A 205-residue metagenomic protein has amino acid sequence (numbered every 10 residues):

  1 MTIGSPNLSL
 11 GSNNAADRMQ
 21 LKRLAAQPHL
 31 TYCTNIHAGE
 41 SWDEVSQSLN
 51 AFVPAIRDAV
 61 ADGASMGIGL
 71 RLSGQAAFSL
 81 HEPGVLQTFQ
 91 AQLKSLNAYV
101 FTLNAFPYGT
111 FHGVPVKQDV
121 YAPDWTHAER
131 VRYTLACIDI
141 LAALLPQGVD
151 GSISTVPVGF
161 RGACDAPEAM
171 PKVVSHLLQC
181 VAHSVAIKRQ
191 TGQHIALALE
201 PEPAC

Functional and structural regions predicted by a protein language model:
T2-A15, S65, G69-L86: A charged N-terminal "starter" segment
I3, L10-N13, V114-C205: Active-site acidic/histidine proton-transfer and metal-coordination neighborhood in alpha/beta enzyme cores
N14-A59: N-terminal regions that are enriched for targeting/export leaders and immediately downstream pro/stem segments
Q20-A25, N50-G67, H81-F106, L141-G148 (+1 more regions): Acidic (Asp/Glu)-rich catalytic clusters
P28-T34, A64-L70, V100-N104, G151-T155 (+1 more regions): Hydrophobic faces of well-ordered beta-strands that scaffold small-molecule active sites in alpha/beta enzyme cores
C33-N35, M66-A77, P115-P123: Glycine-/proline-rich flexible loop or hinge segments
I36-A38, L72-G74, F106-P107, P157-G162 (+1 more regions): Active-site-proximal loop/turn and secondary-structure-junction residues that shape catalytic pockets, frequently
A105-P115: Aromatic-lined carbohydrate-binding surfaces of glycoside hydrolases
